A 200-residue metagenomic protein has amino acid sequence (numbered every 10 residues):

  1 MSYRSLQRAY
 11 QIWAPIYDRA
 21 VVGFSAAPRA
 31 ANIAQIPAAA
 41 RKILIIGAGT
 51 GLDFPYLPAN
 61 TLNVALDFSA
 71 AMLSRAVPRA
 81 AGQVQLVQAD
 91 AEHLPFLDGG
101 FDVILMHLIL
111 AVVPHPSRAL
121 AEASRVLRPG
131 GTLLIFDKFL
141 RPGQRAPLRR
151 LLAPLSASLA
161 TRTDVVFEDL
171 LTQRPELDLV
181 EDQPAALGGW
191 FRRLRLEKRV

Functional and structural regions predicted by a protein language model:
M1-W13: N-terminal, positively charged/glycine-rich alpha-helical extensions of SAM-dependent methyltransferases
R4, A20-G23, L134-L194: C-terminal alpha-helical "lid/dimerization" subdomain adjacent to the S-adenosyl-L-methionine
G23-R41: Conserved alpha-helix/loop element of class I SAM-dependent methyltransferases that forms part of the SAM/SAH-binding
K42, G130-T132: Short glycine-centered segments of the SAM/dcSAM-binding site in methyltransferase folds
K42-H93: Class I SAM-dependent methyltransferase SAM/SAH-binding core
E92-I104: A short acidic, Gly/Pro-enriched loop at the edge of an enzyme's catalytic core that lines a small-molecule cofactor
V103-H115: A short SAM/SAH-binding and catalytic strip from SAM-dependent methyltransferases
S117-P129: A short glycine-rich, Lys/Arg-flanked "PGG" loop and its adjoining helix->strand segment in the class I
